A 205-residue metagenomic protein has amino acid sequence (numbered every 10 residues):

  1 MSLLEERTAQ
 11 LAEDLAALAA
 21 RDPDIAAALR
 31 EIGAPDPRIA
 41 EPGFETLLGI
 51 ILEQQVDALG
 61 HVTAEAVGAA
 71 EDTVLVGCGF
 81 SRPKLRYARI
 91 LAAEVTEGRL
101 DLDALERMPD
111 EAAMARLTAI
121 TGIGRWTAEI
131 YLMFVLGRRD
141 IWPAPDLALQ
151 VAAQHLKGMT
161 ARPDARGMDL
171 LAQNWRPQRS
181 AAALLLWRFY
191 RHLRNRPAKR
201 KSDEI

Functional and structural regions predicted by a protein language model:
M1-P35, E111, R125-I205: C-terminal accessory module of base-excision DNA glycosylases/AP lyases that mediates lesion recognition and DNA
D36-P42: DNA-contacting interfaces and partner/effector-binding or oligomerization modules in DNA-centric proteins
F44-L48, G68-E71, D110-A113, L149 (+1 more regions): N-terminal alpha-helical segment
E45-G49, V74-C78, A172-Q173: Amphipathic alpha-helical segments that form the core helices of the histone-fold
L47-A58: Short, intrinsically disordered, charge-balanced linker/junction segments flanking boundaries in proteins
L48, R89-A92, A183-Y190: Short, amphipathic alpha-helical segments that act as regulatory/interfacial helices in nucleotide-processing proteins
L52, D72, T96, L100 (+2 more regions): A broad detector of the eukaryotic-type serine/threonine protein kinase catalytic domain
V56-T121: Alpha-helical ds-nucleic-acid-binding substructure associated with the helix-hairpin-helix region of base-excision DNA
